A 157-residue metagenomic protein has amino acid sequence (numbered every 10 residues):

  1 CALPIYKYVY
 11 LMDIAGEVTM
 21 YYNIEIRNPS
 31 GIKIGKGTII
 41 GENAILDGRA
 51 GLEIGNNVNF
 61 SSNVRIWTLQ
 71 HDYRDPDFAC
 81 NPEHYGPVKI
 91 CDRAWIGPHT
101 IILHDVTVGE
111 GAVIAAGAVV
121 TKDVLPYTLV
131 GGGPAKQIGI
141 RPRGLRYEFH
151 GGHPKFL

Functional and structural regions predicted by a protein language model:
C1-L3: Short, small-residue-biased leader/transition segments that mark boundaries at the very start of proteins
V9-A15, I26-P29: Short, contiguous, helix-prone interaction/anchoring segments in small proteins
I24-I34, I39-T107, G133-P134, G139-F149: Flexible, glycine/small-residue-enriched loop-and-beta-strand segment within the central core of proteins
G109-A112, L125-Y127: Conserved catalytic segment of ABC-fold P-loop ATPases
I114, G132: Conserved G/P- and acidic residue-centered "switch" motifs that form tight phosphate/ATP-binding loops in soluble
F149-L157: Intrinsically disordered, low-complexity acidic/proline-/asparagine-rich linker or regulatory tail/stalk regions
